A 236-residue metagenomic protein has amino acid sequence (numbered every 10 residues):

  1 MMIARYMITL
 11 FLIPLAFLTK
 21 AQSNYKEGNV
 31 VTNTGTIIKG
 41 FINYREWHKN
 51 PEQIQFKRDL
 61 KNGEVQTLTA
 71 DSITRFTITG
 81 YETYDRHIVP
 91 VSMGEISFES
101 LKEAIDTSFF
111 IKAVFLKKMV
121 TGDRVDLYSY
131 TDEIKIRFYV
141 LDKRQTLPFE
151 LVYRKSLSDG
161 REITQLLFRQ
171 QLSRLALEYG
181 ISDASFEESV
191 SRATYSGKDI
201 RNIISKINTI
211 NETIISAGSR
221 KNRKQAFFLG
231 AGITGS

Functional and structural regions predicted by a protein language model:
M1-Y25: Bacterial Sec-dependent N-terminal signal peptides
Q22-Q225: Compositionally biased alpha-helical segments
K221-S236: Short glycine/proline- and aromatic-enriched beta-strand/turn motifs that initiate or cap beta-hairpins
